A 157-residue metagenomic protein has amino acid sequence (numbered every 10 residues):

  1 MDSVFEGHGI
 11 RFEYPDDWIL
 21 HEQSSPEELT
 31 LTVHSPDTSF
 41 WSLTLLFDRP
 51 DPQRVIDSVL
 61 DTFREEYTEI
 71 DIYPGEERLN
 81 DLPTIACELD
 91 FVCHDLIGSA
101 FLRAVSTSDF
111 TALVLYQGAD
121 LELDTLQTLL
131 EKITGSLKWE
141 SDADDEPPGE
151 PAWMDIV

Functional and structural regions predicted by a protein language model:
M1-S3, V114-L115: Short, compositionally biased strand/turn segments that nucleate or flank brief secondary-structure elements
D2-D61: Secretory pathway targeting signatures of secreted, lumenal, and periplasmic proteins
F12, W41, G98-A100, A112: Short beta-strand segments
W18, L113-V157: Surface-exposed amphipathic alpha-helical segments
H21, P52, L96-G98, L123-T125 (+1 more regions): Intrinsically disordered, low-complexity acidic/polar segments
S39-W41, T84, D109-L113: Glycine-rich, often proline-containing surface loops adjacent to acidic residues and nearby aromatics that form
L60-S108, W153-V157: Signature of long, low-cysteine stretches enriched in small and polar/charged residues
